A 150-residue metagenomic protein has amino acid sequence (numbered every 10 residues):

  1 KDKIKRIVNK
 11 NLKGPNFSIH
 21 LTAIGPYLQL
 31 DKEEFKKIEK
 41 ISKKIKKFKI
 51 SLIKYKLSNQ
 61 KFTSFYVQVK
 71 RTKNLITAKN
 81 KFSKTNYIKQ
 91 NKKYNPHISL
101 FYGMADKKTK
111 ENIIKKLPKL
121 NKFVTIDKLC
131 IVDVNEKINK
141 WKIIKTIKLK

Functional and structural regions predicted by a protein language model:
K1-S51, V69-D127, I138-K150: Basic, often amphipathic N-terminal segments
K56-Y66: Short, basic/glycine-rich phosphate-binding loops at helix/coil junctions that contact nucleotide phosphates
Q60, D127, I131-K137: Glycine-rich beta-strand-turn "strand-cap" elements at beta-sheet edges
